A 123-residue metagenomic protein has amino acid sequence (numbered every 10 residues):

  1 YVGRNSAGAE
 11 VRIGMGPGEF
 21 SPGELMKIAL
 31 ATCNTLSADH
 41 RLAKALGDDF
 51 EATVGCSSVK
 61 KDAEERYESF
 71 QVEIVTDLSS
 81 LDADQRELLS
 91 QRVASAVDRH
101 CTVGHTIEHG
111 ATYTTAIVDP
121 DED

Functional and structural regions predicted by a protein language model:
Y1-I28, L36-D123: Extended beta-strand/beta-hairpin segments
